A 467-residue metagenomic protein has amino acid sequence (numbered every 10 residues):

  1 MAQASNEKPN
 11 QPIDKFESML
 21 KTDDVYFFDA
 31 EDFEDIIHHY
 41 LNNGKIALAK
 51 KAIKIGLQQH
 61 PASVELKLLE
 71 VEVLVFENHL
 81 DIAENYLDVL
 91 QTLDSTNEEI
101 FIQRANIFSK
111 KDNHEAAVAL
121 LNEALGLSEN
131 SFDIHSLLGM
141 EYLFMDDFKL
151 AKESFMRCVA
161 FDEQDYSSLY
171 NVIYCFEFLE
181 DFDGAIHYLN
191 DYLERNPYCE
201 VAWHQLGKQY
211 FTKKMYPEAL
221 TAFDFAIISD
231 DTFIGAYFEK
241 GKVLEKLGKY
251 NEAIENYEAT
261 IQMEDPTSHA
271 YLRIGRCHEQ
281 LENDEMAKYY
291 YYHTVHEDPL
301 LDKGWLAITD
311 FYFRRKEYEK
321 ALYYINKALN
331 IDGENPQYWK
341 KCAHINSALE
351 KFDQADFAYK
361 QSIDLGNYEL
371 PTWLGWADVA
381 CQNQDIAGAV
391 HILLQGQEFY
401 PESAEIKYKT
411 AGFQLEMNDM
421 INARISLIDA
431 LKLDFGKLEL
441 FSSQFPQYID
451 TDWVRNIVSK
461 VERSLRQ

Functional and structural regions predicted by a protein language model:
G56, V89-L90, E123-A124, R157-C158 (+8 more regions): Canonical positions in the second alpha-helix
Q59, T92-D94, L127-S128, F161 (+8 more regions): Structural marker of alpha-solenoid helical repeat scaffolds
L69, Q103, L137, N171 (+8 more regions): Canonical tetratricopeptide repeat
D364, G412-E439, E462-L465: TPR/TPR-like (Sel1-like) alpha-helical repeat modules
